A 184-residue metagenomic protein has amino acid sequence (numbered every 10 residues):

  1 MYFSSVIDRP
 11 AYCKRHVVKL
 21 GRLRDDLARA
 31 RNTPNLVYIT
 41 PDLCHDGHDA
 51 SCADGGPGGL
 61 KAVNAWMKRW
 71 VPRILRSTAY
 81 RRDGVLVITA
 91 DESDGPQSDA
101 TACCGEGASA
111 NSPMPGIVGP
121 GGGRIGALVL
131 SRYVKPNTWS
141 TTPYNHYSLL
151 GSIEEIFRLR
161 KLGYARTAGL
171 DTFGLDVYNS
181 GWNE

Functional and structural regions predicted by a protein language model:
M1-E184: N-terminal pro-sequences and low-complexity stem/linker regions of secreted or lumenal proteins
